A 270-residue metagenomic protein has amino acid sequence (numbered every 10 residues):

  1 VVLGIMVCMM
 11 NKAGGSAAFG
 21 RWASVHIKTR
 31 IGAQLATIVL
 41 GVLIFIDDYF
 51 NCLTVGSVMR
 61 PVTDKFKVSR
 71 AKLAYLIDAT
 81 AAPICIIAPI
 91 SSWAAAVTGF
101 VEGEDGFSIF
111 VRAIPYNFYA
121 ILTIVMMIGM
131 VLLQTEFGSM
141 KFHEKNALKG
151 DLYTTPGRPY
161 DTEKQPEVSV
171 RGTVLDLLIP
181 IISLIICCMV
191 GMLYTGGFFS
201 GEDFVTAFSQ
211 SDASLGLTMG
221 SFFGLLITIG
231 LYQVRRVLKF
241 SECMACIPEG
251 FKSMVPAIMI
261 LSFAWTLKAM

Functional and structural regions predicted by a protein language model:
V1-A74, V237-M270: Membrane-embedded alpha-helical segments and adjacent helix-loop junctions characteristic of multi-pass solute
V2-C8, I38-I44, A82, S92-G99 (+5 more regions): Hydrophobic core segments of alpha-helical transmembrane domains in multi-pass membrane transport and ion-translocation
G14, T98-E104, G197-D203: Peri-membrane helix termini and adjoining interfacial loops of integral membrane proteins
I31, A113, N117, V170-V174 (+3 more regions): Membrane-water interface of alpha-helical transmembrane segments
A33-L35, E102-G103, A120, R236: Short hydrophobic/aromatic segments of transmembrane alpha-helices and their interfaces
V62-D151, Q165-D176: Membrane-core helix-loop-helix motifs of multi-pass transport proteins
T63, A213-S221: Alpha-helical transmembrane segments of polytopic membrane proteins
S108, T123-Q210, F222-C246: Long, contiguous bundles of hydrophobic transmembrane helices that form the permeation core of multi-pass
